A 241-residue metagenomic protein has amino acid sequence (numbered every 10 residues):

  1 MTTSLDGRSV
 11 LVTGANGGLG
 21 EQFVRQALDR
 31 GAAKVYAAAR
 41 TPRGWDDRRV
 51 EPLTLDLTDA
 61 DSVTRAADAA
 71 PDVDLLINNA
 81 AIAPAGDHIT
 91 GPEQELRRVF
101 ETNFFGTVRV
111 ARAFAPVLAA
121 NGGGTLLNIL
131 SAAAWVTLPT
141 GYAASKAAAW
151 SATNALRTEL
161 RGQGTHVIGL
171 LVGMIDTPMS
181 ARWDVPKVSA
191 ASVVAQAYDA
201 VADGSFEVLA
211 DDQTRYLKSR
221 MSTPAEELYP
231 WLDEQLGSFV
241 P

Functional and structural regions predicted by a protein language model:
N16, G20, V24: N-terminal Rossmann NAD(P)H-binding glycine-rich loop of SDR-like oxidoreductase domains
D47-A60: Rossmann-fold cofactor-recognition segment
N79-A85: Conserved NAD(P)H cofactor-binding loop of Rossmann-fold oxidoreductase domains
D87-R97: Substrate-binding pocket helix/loop in short-chain dehydrogenase/reductase
A111, S145-A148: Active-site helix of classical SDR
S131: Residue(s) in the substrate-gating loop at a strand-loop-helix junction that position the organic substrate next
P186-P241: C-terminal tail/cap regions
